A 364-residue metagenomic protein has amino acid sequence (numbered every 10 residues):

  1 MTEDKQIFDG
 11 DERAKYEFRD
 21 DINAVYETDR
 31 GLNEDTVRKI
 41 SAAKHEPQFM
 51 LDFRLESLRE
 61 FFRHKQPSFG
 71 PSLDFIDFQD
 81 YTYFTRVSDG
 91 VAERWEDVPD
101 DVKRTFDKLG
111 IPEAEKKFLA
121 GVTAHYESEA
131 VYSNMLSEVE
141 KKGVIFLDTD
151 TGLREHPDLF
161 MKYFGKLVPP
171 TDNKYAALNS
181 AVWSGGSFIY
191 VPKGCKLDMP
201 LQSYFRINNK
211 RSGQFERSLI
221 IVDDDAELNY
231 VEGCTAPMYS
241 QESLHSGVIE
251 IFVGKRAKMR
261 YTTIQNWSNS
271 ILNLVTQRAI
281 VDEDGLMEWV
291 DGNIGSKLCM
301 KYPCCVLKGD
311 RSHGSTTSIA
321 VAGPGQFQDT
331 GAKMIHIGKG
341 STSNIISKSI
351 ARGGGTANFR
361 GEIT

Functional and structural regions predicted by a protein language model:
M1-E216, I221-D225, G233-C234: N-terminal leader/transition segments
N134, E138, K142-T364: Conserved beta-strand/loop scaffold segments within soluble protein domains that form the structured core and edges
